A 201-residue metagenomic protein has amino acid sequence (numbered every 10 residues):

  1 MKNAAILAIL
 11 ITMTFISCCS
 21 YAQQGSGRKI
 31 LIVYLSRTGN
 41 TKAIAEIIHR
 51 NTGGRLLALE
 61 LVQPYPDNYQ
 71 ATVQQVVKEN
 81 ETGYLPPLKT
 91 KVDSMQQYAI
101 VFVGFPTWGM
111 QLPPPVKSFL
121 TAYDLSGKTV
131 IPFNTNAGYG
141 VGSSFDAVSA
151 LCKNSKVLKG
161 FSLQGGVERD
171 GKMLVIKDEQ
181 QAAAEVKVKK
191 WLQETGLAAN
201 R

Functional and structural regions predicted by a protein language model:
M1-A8: Bacterial N-terminal signal peptides that target proteins for export
I11-L31, L35-E60, E81-F105, G109-R201: FMN-binding flavodoxin-like domain, especially the glycine-rich phosphate-binding loop
L61-Y65: Short active-site-proximal "capping" loops at secondary-structure junctions
D67-E81: Charged, often glycine-rich, active-site loop that binds/positions anionic groups
